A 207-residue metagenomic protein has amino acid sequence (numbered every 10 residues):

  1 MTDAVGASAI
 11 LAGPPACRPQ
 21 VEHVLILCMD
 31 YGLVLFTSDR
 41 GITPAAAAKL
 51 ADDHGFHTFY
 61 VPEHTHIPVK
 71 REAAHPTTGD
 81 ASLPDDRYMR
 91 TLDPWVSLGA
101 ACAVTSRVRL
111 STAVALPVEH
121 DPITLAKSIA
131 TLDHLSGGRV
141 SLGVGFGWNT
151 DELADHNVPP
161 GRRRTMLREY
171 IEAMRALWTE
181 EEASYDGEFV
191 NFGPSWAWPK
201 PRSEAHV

Functional and structural regions predicted by a protein language model:
M1-C28: N-terminal amphipathic/basic-hydrophobic helices that include classical n-h-c signal peptides and signal-anchor
I10-L11, P15, R90, V118 (+1 more regions): Generic N-terminal simple sequence motifs
H23-V104, K200, E204-A205: N-terminal beta1-alpha1-beta2 module of alpha/beta enzyme domains
D39, R107, P159-R162: Alpha-helical structural elements of signaling/regulatory helical domains
D52, A100-S106, I129, D133-R139: Acidic (Asp/Glu)-rich catalytic clusters
V69-R71, D80-P84, T112, V118-V207: Internal, glycine-rich beta/alpha segment that forms the wall or movable "lid" of small-molecule/cofactor binding
T105-A113: Conserved catalytic cysteine-centered active-site region of acyl-thioester-dependent Claisen-condensing enzymes
